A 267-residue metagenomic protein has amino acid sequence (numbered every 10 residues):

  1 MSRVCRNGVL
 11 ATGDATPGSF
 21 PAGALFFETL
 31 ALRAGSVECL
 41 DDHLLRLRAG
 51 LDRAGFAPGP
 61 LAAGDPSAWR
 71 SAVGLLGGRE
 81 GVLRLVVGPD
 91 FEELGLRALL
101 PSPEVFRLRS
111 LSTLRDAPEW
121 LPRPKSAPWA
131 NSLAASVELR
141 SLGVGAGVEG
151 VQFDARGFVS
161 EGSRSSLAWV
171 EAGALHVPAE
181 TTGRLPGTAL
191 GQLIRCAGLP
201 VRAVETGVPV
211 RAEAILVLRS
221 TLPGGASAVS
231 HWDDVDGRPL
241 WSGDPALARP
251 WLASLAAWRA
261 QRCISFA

Functional and structural regions predicted by a protein language model:
M1-A63, A68-S71, G88-A267: Helix-start/capping segments and mature chain N-termini
G74-G81, G143-V144: Short secondary-structure junctions
